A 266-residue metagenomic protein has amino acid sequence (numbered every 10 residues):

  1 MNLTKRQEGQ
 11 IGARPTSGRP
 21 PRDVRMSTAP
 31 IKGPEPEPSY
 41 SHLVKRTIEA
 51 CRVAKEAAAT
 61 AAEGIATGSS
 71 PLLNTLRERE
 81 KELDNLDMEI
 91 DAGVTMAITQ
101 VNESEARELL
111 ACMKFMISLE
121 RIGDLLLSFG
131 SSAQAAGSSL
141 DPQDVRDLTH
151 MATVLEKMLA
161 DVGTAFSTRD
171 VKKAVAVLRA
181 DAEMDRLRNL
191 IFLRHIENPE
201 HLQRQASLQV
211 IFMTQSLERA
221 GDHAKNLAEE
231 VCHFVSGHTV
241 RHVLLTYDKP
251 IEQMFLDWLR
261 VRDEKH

Functional and structural regions predicted by a protein language model:
N2-R6, I11, S17-H266: Cytosolic, long alpha-helical scaffolding segments
